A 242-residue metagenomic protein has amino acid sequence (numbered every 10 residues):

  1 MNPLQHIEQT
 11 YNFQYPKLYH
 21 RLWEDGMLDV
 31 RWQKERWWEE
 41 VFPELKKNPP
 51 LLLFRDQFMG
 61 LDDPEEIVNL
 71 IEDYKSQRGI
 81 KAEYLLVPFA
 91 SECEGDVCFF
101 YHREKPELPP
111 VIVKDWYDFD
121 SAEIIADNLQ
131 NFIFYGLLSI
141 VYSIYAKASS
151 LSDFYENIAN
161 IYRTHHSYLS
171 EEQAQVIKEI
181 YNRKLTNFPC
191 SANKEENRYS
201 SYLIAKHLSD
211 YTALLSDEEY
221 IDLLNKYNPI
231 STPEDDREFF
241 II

Functional and structural regions predicted by a protein language model:
M1-K105, N182, C190-I242: A surface-exposed partner-binding patch
E8-Y11, D118-A122, H166: Generic alpha-helical structural element
W32-Q33, K114, F154-N157: Short alpha-helical interface elements
P110-A148: Compact, glycine/acidic-enriched structural inserts
Y145-I161: Charged, amphipathic alpha-helical linkers/stalks
Y162-E196: Intrinsically disordered, low-complexity segments enriched in Gly and acidic/Ser/Thr residues that form flexible
